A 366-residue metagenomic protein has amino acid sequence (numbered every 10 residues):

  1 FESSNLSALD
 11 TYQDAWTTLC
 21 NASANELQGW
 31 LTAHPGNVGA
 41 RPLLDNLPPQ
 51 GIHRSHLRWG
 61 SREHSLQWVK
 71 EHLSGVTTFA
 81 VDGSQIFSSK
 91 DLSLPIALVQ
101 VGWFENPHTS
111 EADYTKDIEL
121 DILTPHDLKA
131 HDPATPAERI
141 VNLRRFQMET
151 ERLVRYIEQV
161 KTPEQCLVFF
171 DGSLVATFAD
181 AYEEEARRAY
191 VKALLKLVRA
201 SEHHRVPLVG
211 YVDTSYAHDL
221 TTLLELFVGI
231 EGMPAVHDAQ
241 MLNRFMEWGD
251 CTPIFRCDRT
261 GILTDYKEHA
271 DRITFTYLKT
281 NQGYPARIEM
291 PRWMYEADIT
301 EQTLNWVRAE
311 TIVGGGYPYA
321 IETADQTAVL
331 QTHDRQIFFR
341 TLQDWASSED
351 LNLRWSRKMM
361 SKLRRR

Functional and structural regions predicted by a protein language model:
F1-L66, K70-E71, V76, E138-L167 (+1 more regions): Long, contiguous domain-sized segments
V81, I86-H131: Acidic, metal-ligating active-site segments
K129-R139: Conserved P-loop NTPase mechanochemical-coupling segment
